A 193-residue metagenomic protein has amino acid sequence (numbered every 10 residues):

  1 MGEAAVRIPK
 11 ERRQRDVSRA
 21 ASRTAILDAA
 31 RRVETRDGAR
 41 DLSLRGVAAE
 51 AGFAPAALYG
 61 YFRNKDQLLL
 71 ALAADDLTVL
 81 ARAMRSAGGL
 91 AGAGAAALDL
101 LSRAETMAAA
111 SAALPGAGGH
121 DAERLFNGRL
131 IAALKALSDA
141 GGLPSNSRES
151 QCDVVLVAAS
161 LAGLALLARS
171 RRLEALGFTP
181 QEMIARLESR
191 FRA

Functional and structural regions predicted by a protein language model:
M1-A21, S170: N-terminal intrinsically disordered/low-complexity leader segments
R19-A30, V47, L72-L80, L130: Generic hydrophobic, amphipathic alpha-helix propensity
A25, A29, V33-Q67, A71: Helix-turn-helix
D28, L90-E105, V155, Q181-E188: Amphipathic alpha-helical segments that line or abut small-molecule/effector binding pockets and mediate allosteric
A29-D37, V79-A87, S160-L167: Solvent-exposed, amphipathic alpha-helical segments
S43, A108-A113, N146, L173-G177: Short, hydrophobic secondary-structure boundary micro-motifs
A71, R82-A110, P115-A117, D121-R129: Hydrophobic alpha-helical connector segments
G116-A158, G177-R192: Amphipathic alpha-helical packing segments from all-alpha helical-bundle domains
